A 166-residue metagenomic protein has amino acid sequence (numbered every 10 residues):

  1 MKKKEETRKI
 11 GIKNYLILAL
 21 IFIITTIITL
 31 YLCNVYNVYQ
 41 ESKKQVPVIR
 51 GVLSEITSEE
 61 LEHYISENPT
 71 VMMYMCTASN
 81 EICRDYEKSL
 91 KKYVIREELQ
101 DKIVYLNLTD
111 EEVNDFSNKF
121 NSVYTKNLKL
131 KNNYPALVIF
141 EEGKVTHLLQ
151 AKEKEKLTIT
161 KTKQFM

Functional and structural regions predicted by a protein language model:
K2-K4, R8-T70, T158-M166: N-terminal leader/targeting and pre-domain segments
V48-T57, M75-T77, L99-K119: Thiol-based oxidoreductase modules, predominantly thioredoxin-like and allied folds used for disulfide exchange
L53, E81-D85, K129: Extracytoplasmic/periplasmic, Sec-exported soluble proteins
E60-I103: Local sequence-structure signature of Cys/Sec-based thiol-disulfide redox active-site neighborhoods
H63-Y64, N127-L130: Surface-exposed acidic, glycine-flexible loop patches that form ligand/cofactor-binding and adhesion interfaces
I82-R84, V113-S117, T146-L149: Extracytoplasmic/secreted cell-surface and envelope-processing proteins
F120-T125: N-terminal post-signal-peptidase region of extra-cytosolic proteins
K131-M166: Non-catalytic, surface beta->alpha helical segment in thiol-disulfide oxidoreductase systems
